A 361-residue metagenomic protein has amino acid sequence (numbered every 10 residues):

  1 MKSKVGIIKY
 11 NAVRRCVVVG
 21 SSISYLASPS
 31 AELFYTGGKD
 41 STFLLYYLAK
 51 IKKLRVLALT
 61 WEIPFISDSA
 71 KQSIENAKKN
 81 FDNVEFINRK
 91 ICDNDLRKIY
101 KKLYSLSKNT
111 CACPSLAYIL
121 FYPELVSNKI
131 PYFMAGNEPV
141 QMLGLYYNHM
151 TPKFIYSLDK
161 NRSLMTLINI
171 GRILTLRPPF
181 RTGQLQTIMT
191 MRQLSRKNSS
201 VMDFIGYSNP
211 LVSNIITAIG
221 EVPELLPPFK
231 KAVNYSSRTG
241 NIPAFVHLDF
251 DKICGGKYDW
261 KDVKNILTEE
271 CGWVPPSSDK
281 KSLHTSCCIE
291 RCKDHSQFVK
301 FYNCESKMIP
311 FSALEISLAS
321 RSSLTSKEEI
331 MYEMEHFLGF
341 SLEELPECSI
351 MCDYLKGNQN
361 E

Functional and structural regions predicted by a protein language model:
K2-S28, Y47, I51-E361: Nucleotide-activated chemistry modules centered on ATP-dependent adenylation/adenylyltransferase
E32-D40: Short, glycine-rich nucleotide/cofactor-binding loops
F43-L44: Hydrophobic positions on the alpha1 helix immediately C-terminal to the Walker A/P-loop
